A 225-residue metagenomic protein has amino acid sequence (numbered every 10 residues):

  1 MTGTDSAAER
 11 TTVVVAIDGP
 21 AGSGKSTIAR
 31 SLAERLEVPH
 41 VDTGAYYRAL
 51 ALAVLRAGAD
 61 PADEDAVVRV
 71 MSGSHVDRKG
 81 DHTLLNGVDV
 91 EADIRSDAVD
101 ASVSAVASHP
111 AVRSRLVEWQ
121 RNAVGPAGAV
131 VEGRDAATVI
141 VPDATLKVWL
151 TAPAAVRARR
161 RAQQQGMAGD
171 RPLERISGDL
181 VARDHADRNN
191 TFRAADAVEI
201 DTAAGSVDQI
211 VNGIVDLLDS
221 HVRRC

Functional and structural regions predicted by a protein language model:
T2-S6, L85, D89-E91, V156-A162 (+2 more regions): NTP-dependent small-molecule kinase module
V15-I17: Hydrophobic anchor at the beta1->P-loop junction of P-loop NTPases
P20: P-loop (Walker A) phosphate-binding loop of NTP-binding proteins
K25: Conserved lysine of the Walker
I28: Hydrophobic positions on the alpha1 helix immediately C-terminal to the Walker A/P-loop
S31-S96: N-terminal phosphate/diphosphate-binding loop that engages ATP/GTP or pyrophosphate donors across diverse enzyme folds
E91-G166: ATP-dependent NMP and nucleoside kinases share a basic, alpha-helical "lid"
Q120-P126, R134-V139, D143, M167-G213: Small-molecule kinase domains that catalyze NTP-dependent phosphoryl transfer to phosphate-bearing small molecules
